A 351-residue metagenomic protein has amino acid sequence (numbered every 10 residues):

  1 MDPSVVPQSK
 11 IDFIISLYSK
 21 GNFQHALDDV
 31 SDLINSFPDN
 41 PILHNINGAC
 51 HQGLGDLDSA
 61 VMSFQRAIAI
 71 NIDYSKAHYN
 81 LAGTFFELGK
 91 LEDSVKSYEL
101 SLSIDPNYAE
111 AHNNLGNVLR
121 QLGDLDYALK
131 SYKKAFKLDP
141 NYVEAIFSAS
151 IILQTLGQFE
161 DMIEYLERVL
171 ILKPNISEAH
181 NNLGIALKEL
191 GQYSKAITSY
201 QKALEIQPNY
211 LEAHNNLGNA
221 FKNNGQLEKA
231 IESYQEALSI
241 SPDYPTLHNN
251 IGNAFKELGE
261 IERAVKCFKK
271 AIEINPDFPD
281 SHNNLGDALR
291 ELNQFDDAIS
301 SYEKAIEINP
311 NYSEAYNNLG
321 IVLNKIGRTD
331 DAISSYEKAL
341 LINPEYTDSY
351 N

Functional and structural regions predicted by a protein language model:
M1-V5: Long, contiguous interaction/recruitment modules in multidomain scaffold/adaptor proteins
V6-S36, A49, G53: Alpha-helical segment of the N-proximal tetratricopeptide repeat
K10, N22, G83, I151 (+13 more regions): C-terminal luminal/periplasmic domains and tails of membrane-associated envelope-modifying transferases
I15, I42-G53, K76-E87, E110-Q121 (+7 more regions): Conserved alpha-helical positions within TPR/SEL1-like repeat arrays
S19-D28, G53-R66, F86-L100, R120-K134 (+6 more regions): Structural signature of tandem alpha-helical TPR/SEL1-like repeats, specifically the intra-repeat loop/turn
